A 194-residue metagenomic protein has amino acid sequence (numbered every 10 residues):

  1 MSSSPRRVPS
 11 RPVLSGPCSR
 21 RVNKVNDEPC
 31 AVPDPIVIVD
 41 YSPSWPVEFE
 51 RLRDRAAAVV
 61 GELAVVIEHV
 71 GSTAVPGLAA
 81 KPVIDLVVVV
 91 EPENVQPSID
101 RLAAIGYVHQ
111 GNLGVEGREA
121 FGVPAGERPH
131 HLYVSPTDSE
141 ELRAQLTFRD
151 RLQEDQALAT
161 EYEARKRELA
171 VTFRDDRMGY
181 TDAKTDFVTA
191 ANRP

Functional and structural regions predicted by a protein language model:
S2-R11, S15: Low-acidity, Ser/Thr- and Arg-rich intrinsically disordered low-complexity segments
G16-E68, T189: Helical scaffold of the NTase/Pol beta-like nucleotidyltransferase catalytic core
R20-N23, P46-R53, D138-Q156, E163 (+1 more regions): Long, contiguous binding/interaction regions
D34-I36, P82-L86, R128-H130, F148: Short amphipathic alpha-helical segments
I36-A56, V90-G126: Metal-dependent nucleotidyltransferase catalytic core
R55-P97: Active-site nucleotide-donor binding segment shared across nucleotidyl transfer reactions
H109-A164: Conserved, surface-exposed functional patches that form binding/active-site neighborhoods
